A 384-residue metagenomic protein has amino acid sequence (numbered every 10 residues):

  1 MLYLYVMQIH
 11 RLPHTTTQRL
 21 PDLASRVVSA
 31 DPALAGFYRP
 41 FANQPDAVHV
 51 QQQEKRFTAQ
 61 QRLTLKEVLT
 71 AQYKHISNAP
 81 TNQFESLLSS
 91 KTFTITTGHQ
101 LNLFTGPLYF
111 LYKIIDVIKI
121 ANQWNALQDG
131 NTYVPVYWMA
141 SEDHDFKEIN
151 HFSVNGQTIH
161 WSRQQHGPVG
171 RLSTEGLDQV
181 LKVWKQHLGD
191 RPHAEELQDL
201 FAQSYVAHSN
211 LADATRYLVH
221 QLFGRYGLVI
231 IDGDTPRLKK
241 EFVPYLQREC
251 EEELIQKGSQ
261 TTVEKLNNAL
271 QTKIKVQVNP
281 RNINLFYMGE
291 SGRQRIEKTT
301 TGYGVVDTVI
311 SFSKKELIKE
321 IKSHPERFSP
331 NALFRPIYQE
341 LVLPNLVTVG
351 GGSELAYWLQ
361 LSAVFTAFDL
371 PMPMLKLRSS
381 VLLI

Functional and structural regions predicted by a protein language model:
M1-I384: N-terminal targeting/trafficking signals and adjacent low-complexity tails
